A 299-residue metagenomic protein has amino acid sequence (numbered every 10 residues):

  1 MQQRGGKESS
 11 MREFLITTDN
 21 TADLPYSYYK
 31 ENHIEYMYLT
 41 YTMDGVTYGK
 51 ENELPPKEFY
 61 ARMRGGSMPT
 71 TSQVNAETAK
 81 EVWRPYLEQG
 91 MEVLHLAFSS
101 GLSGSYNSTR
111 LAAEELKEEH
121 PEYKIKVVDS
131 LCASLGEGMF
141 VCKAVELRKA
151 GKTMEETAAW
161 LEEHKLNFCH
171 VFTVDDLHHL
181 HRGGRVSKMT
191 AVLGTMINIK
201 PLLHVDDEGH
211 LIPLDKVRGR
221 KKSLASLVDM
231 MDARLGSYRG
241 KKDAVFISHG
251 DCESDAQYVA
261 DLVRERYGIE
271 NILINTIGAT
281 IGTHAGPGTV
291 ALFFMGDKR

Functional and structural regions predicted by a protein language model:
M1-S10: Short, Lys/Arg-enriched N-terminal segments with co-localized hydrophobic residues within the first ~10-30 amino acids
R12-L15, T21-E35, T40, S105 (+4 more regions): Mixed-charge interfacial surface used for oligomerization/domain docking and macromolecular partner engagement
L15, K80, R84, P121-K124 (+1 more regions): Generic alpha-helical hydrophobic packing signal
L15-T78: N-terminal glycine-rich anion-binding loop in soluble enzyme alpha/beta folds
R62, G90-H95, E118-V128, I274: Glycine/charged-rich beta-loop-alpha catalytic/anionic-binding loops adjacent to active sites
G65-L102, N107-L111, A158: Glycine-rich phosphate- or other oxyanion-binding loops that anchor nucleotides, phosphorylated ligands
